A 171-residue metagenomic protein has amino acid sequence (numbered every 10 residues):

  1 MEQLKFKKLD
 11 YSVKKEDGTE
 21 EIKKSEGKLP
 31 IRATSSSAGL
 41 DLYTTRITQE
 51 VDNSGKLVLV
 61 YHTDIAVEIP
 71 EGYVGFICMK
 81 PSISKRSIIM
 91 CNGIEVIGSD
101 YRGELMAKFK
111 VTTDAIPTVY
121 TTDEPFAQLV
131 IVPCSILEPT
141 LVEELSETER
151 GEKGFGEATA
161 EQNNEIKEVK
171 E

Functional and structural regions predicted by a protein language model:
M1-E171: Non-catalytic terminal segments and appended small domains
